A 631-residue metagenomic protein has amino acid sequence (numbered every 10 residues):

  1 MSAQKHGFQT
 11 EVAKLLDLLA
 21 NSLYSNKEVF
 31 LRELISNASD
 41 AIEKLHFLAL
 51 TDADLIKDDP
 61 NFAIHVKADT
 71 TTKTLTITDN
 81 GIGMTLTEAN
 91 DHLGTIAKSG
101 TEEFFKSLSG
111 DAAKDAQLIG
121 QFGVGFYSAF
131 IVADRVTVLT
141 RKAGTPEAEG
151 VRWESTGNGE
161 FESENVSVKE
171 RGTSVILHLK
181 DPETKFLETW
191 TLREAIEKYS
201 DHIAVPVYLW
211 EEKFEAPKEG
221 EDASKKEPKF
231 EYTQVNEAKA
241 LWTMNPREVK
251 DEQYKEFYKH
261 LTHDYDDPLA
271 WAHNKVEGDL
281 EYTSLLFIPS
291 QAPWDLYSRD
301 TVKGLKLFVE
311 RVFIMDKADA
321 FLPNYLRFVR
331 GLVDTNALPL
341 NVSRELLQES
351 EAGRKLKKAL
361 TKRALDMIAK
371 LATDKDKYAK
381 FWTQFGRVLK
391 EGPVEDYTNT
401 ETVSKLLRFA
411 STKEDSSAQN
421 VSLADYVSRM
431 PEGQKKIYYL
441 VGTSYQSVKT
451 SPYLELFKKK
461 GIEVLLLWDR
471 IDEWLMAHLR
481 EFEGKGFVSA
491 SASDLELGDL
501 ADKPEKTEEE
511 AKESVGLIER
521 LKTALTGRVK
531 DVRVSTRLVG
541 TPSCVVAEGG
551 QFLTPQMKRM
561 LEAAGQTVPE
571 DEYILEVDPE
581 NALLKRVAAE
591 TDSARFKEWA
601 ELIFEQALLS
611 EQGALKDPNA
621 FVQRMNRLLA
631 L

Functional and structural regions predicted by a protein language model:
M1-D181, K185-F186, E194, K218 (+1 more regions): GHKL (Bergerat-fold) ATPase N-terminal catalytic module, capturing the glycine-rich phosphate-binding loop and acidic
L118, V136-E160, K180-T184, W190-L631: GHKL/Bergerat-fold ATPase module in large chromosome/replication-associated machines
